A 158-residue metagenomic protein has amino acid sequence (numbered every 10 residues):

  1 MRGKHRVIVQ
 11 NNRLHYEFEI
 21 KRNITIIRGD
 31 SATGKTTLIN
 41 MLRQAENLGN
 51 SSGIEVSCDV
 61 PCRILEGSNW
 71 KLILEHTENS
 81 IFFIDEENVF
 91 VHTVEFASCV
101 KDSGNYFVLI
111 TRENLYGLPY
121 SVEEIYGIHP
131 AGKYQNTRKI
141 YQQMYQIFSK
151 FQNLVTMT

Functional and structural regions predicted by a protein language model:
M1-Y16, N136-F151: N-terminal pre-Walker A segment at the start of P-loop NTPase domains
I27: Hydrophobic anchor at the beta1->P-loop junction of P-loop NTPases
T33-K35: Conserved glycine(s) of the Walker
L38-L42: Post-Walker A alpha-helix
Q44-E55: Post-Walker A helix-loop "phosphate-sensing" segment adjacent to the P-loop in P-loop NTPases
W70-V94: Conserved P-loop NTPase "ATPase switch" module shared by AAA+ and STAND
V100-H129: Sensor-1/coupling segment of RecA-like P-loop NTPase cores
Y120-Y145: A short helix-turn-beta junction within AAA+ P-loop NTPase domains corresponding to the substrate/partner-engaging
